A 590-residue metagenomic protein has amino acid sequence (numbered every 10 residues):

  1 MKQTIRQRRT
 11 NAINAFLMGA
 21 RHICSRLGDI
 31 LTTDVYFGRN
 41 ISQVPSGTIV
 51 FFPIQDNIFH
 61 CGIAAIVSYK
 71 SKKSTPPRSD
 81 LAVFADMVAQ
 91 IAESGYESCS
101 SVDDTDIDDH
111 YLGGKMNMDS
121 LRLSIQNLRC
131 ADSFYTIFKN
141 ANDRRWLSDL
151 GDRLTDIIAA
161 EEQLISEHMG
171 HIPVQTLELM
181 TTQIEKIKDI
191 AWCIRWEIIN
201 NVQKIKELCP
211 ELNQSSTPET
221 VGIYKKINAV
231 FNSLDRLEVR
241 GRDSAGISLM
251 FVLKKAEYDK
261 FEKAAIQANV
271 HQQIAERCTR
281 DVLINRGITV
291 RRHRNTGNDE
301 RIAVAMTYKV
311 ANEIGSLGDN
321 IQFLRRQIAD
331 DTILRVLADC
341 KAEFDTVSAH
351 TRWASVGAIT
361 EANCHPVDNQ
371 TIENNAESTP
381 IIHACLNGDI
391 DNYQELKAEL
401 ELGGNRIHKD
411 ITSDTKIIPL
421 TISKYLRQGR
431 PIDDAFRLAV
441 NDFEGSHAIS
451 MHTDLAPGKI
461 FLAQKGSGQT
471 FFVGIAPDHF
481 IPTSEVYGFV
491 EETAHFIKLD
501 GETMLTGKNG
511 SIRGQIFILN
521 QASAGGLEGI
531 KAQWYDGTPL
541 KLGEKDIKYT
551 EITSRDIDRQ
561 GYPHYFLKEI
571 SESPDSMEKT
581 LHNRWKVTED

Functional and structural regions predicted by a protein language model:
K2, I49-D590: Conserved short alpha-helical segments that host acidic/polar catalytic motifs at enzyme active sites
Q3-Q7, N11: Short, intrinsically disordered low-complexity segments enriched in Ser/Thr with adjacent Pro
R8, G28-D29, F37, S46 (+1 more regions): Low-complexity, intrinsically disordered segments with a bias for serine/threonine
